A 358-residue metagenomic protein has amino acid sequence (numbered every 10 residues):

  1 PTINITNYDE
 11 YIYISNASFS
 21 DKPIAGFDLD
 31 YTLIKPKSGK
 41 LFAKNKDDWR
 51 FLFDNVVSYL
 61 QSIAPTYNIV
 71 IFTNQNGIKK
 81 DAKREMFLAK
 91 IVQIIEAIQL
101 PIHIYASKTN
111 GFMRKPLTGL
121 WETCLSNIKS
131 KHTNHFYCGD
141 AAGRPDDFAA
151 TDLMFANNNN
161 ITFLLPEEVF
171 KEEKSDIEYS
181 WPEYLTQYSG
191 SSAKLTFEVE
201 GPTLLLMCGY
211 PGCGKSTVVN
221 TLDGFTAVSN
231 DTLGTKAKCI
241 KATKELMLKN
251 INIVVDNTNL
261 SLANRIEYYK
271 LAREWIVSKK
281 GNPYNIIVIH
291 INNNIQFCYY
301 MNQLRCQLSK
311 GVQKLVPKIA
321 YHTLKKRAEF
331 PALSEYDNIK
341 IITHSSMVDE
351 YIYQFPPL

Functional and structural regions predicted by a protein language model:
P1-F27, K129, A150, V169-T203: Non-catalytic pre-domain segments flanking phosphatase-related domains
T2-I69: Active-site neighborhood of HAD-like aspartate-dependent phosphohydrolases
V56-I91, L100-G111: Substrate-recognition element of Asp-dependent hydrolases with the DxDx(T/V) motif
N76-K83, N110-M113, G143-P145, D256-Y268: Acidic, metal-coordinating catalytic cores used for nucleic-acid/nucleotide bond scission and strand-transfer chemistry
M113-N127, T133-K171, S175-Y184, T221 (+1 more regions): Conserved GTP-binding G-domain of TRAFAC-class P-loop NTPases and closely related GTPase folds
L204-D223: Glycine-rich phosphate-binding P-loop
T217-I266: Conserved substrate/cofactor phosphate-moiety recognition/catalytic segment in nucleotide-dependent phosphotransferases
K280-M301: Conserved phosphate-donor/acceptor-positioning beta-strand/loop module used by diverse small-molecule
